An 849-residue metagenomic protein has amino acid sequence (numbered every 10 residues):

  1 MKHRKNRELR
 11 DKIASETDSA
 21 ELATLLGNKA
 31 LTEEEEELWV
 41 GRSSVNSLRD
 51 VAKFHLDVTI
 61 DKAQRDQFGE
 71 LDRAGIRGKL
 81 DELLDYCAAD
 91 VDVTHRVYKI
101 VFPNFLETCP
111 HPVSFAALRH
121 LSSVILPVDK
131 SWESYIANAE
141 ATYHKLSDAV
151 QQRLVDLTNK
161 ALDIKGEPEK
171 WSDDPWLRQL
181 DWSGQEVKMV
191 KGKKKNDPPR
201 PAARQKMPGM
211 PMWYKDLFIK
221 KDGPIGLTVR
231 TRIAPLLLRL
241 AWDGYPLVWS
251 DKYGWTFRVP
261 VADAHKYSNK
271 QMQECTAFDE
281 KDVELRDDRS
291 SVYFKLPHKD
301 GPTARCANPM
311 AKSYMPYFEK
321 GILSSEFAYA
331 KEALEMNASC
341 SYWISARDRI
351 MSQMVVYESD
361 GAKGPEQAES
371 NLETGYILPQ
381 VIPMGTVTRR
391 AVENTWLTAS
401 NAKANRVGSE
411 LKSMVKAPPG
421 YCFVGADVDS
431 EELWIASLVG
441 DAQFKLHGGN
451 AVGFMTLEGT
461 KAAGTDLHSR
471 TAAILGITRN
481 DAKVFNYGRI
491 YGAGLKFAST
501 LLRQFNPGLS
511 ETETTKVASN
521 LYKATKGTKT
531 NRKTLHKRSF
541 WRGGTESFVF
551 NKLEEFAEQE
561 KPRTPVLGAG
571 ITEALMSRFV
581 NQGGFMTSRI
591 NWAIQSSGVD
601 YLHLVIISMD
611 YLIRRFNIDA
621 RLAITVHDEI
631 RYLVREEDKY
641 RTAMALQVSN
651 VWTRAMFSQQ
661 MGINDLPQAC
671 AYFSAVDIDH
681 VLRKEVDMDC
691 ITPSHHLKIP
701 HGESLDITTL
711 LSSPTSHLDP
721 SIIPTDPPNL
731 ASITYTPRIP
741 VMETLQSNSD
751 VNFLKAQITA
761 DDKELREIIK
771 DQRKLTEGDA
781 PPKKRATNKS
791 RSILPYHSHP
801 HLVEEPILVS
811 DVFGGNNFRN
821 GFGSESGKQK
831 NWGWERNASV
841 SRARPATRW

Functional and structural regions predicted by a protein language model:
M1, K29-R42, F54-H55, L71-W849: Conserved catalytic core of nucleotide polymerization and phosphodiester-bond processing enzymes
M1-Q64, S539: Metal-dependent DNA phosphodiester-chemistry modules and their immediately adjacent helices/loops in DNA-processing
A63-L71: Short, surface-exposed recognition loops or helix-turn segments adjacent to catalytic cores
